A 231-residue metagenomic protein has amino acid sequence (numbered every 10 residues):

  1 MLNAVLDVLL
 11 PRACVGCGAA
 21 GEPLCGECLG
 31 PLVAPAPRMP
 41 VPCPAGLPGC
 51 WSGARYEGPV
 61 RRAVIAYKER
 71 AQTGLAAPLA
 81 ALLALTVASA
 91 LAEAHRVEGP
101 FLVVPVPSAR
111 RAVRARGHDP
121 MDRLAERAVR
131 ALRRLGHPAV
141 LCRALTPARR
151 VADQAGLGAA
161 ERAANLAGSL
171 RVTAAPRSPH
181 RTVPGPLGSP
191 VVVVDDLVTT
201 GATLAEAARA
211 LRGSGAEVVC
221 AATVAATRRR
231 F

Functional and structural regions predicted by a protein language model:
M1-F231: Glycine-rich phosphate/pyrophosphate-handling loop used in enzymes and phosphotransfer proteins
